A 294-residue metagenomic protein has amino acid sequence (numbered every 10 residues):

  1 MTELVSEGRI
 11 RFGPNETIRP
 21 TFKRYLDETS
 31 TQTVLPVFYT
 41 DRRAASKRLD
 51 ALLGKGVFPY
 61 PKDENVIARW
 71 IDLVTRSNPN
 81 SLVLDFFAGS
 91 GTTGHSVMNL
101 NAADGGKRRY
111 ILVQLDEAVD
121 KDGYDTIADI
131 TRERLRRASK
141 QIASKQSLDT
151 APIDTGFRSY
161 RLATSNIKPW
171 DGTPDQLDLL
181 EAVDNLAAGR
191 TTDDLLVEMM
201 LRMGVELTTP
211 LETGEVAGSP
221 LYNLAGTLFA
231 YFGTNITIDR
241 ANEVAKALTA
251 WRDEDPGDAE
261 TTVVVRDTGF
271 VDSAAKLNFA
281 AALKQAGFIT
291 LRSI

Functional and structural regions predicted by a protein language model:
M1-L82, D104: Class I S-adenosyl-L-methionine
R19-T21, A45-K47, S90-H95, A103 (+4 more regions): Flexible loop/turn segments at secondary-structure boundaries
E64-Q141: Conserved S-adenosyl-L-methionine
S139-P152: Short mixed-charge
D154-P169: A conserved beta-strand->alpha-helix junction
W170-V183, T192-D193: Polar, glycine-rich mid-to-C-terminal structural blocks that act as macromolecule-binding/assembly scaffolds
R202-L221: Conserved helicase/translocase motor-coupling segment
E206, L224, A230-I294: Long, compositionally biased intrinsically disordered regions
